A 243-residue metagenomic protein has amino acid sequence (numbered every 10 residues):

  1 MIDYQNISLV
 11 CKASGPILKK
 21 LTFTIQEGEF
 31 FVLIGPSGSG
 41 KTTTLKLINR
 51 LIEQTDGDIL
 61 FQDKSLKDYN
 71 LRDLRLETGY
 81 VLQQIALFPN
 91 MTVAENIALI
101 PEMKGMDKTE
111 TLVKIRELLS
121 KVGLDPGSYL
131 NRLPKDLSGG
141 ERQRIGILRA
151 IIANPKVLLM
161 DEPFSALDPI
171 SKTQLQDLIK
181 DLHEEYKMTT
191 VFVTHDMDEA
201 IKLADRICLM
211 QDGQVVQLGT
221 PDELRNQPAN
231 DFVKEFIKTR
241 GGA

Functional and structural regions predicted by a protein language model:
N49: Helix-to-loop junction immediately C-terminal to a conserved catalytic motif
T109-S128, D181: Conserved ABC ATPase "signature" region
R132-L137, E141: Conserved ABC ATPase signature
N154: Conserved catalytic motifs of ABC-family nucleotide-binding domains
L158-D161: Catalytic Walker B motif of ABC-type/P-loop ATPase nucleotide-binding domains
L218-G219, Q227: ABC ATPase "signature
